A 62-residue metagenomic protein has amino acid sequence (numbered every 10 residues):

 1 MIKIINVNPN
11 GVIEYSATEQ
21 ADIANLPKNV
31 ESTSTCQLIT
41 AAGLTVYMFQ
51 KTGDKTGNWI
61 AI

Functional and structural regions predicted by a protein language model:
M1-A42: Extracellular/surface-exposed low-complexity repeats and stalk/linker segments enriched in Gly/Pro and small polar
Q37-I62: Short, surface-exposed terminal/edge motifs of secreted or surface/virion proteins that either
